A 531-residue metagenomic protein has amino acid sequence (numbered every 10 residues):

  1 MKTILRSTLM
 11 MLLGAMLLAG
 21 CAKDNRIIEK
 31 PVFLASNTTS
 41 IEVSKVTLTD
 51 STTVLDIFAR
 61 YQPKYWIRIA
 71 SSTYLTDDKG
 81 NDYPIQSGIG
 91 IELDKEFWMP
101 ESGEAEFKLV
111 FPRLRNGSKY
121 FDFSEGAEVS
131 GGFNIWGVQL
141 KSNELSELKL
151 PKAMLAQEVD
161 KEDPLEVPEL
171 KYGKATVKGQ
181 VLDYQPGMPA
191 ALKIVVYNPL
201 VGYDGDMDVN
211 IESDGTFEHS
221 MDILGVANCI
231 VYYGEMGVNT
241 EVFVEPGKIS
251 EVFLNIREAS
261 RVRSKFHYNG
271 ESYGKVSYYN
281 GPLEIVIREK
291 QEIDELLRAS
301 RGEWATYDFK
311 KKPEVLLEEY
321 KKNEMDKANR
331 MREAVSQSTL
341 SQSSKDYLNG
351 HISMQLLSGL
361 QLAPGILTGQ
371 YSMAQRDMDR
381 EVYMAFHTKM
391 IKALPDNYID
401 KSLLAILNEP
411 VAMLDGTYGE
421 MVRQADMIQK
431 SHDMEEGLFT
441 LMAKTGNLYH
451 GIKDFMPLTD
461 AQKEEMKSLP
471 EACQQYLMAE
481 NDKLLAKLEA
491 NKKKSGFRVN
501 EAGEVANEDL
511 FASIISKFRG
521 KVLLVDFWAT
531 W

Functional and structural regions predicted by a protein language model:
L18-G20: C-terminal motif of bacterial Sec signal peptides marking the signal peptidase cleavage site
N25-D50, S87-I91: Low-complexity, acidic Ser/Thr/Pro/Gly-rich terminal tails and inter-domain linkers that flank the onset of structured
T52-Y61: Short, well-ordered beta-strand segments enriched in hydrophobic/aromatic residues
I67-G88, E128-V138: Solvent-exposed beta-hairpin/edge-strand motifs
P84-V129: Short, solvent-exposed, Trp/other aromatic-anchored flexible loops in extracytoplasmic proteins
I89, G137-Q342: A non-transmembrane, solvent-exposed segment enriched in polar/low-complexity residues
V167, I256-K521: Oxidative protein folding and maturation machinery
R519, L523-W531: Conserved redox-active cysteine motifs that mediate thiol-disulfide chemistry, especially di-cysteine Cys-X(1-2)-Cys
